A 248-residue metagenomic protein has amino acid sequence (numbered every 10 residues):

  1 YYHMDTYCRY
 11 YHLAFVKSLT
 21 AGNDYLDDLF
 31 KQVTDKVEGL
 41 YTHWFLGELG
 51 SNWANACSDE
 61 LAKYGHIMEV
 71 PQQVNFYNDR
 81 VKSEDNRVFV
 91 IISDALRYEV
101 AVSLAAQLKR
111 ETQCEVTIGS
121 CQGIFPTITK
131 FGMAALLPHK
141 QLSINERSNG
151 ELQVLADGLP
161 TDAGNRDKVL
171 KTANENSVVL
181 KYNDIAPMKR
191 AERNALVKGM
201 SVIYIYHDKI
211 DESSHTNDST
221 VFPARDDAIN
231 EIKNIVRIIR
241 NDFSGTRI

Functional and structural regions predicted by a protein language model:
Y1-V88, A95-I248: …; additionally, a secondary subgroup of soluble metalloenzymes is captured
